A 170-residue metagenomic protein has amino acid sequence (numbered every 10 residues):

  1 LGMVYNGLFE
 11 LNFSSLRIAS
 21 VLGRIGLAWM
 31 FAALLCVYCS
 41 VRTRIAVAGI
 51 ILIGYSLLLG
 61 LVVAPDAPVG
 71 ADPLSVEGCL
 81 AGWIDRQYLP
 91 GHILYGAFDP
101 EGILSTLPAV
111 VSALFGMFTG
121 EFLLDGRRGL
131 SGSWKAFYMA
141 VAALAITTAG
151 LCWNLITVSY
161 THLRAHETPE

Functional and structural regions predicted by a protein language model:
L1-N6, I51-Y55, Y138-N154: Small-polar-interrupted transmembrane alpha-helices in polytopic inner-membrane proteins
L1-R17: Membrane helical hairpin/interfacial module
I18, L22-M30, L107-F115: Membrane-embedded alpha-helical segments of multi-pass membrane proteins, especially the transmembrane helices
L34-S40, F118-R127: Structural signal for the C-terminal ends of transmembrane alpha-helices and the immediately following loop
C39-G49, S131-A140: Membrane-interfacial entry segments at the cytosolic side of transmembrane helices
V41-V111: Long hydrophobic alpha-helical segments that form multi-pass transmembrane helix bundles in integral membrane proteins
E101-L124, W134-A142: A conserved active-site cap/scaffold subdomain adjacent to cofactor or substrate pockets
T161-E170: Conserved small/polar residues in nucleotide/adenosyl-binding loops
